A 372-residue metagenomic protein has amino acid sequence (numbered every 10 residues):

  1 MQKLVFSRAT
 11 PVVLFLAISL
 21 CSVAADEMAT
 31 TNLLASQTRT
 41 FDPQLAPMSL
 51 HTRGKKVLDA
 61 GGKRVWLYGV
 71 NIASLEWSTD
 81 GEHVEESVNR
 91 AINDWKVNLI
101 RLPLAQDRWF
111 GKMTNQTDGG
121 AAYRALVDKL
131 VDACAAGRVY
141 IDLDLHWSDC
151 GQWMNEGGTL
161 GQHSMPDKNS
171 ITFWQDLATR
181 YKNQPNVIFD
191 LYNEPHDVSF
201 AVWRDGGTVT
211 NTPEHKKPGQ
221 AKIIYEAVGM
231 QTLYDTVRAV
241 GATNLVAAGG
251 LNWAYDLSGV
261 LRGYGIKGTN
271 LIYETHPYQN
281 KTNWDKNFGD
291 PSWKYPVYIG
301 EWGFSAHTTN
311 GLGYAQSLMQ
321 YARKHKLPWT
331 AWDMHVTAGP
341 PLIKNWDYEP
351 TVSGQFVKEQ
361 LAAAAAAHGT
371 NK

Functional and structural regions predicted by a protein language model:
M1-V12: Bacterial N-terminal signal peptides that target proteins for export
P11-C21: Bacterial N-terminal signal peptides
A24-A25: Boundary at the C-terminal end of the N-terminal hydrophobic targeting segment
M28-R101, T117, D290, Q360 (+1 more regions): N-terminal carbohydrate-binding accessory modules
S49, S74, G81, G161 (+4 more regions): Extracellular glycoside hydrolase catalytic/binding regions
H83-Q152, D167-S170, E226, Q231-V240 (+1 more regions): Aromatic-lined substrate-binding rim segments of carbohydrate-active enzymes
M113-Y123, M154-S164, T208-H215: Aromatic- and acidic-residue-enriched carbohydrate-binding clefts of CAZyme catalytic domains
